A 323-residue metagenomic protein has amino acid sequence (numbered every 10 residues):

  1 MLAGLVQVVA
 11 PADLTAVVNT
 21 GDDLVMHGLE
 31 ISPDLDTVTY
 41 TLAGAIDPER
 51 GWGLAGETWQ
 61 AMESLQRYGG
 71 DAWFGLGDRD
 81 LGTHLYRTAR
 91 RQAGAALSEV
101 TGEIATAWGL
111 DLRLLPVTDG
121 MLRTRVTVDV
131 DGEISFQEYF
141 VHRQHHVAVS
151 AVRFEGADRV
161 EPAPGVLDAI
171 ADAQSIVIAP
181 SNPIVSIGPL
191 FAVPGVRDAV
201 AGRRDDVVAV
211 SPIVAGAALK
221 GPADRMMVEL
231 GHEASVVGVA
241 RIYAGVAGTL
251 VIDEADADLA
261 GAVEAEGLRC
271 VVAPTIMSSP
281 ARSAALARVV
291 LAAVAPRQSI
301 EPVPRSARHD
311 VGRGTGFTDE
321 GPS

Functional and structural regions predicted by a protein language model:
L2-V6, S186-A199, A260, E264: Short Gly/Thr/Asp-enriched flexible loops that form oxyanion-binding sites at enzyme active sites
A10-A12, R203-V207, L268: A short helix->loop->beta-strand "cap" motif at the edges of active sites that frequently abuts
T15-N19, D206-I213, T249-A255: Short internal beta-strands
N19-E155: Electropositive, gly/pro-rich neighborhoods at or near active sites that engage anionic ligands
S150-I170: Active-site glycine-rich loop that binds ribose-phosphate moieties when present
F191-L230: Redox- and metal-dependent alpha/beta enzyme cores, enriched for Fe-S-associated oxidoreductases and cofactor-handling
K220-Q298: C-terminal functional extensions of proteins
I300, A307-S323: A cross-taxon signal for low-complexity, glycine/charged-rich
